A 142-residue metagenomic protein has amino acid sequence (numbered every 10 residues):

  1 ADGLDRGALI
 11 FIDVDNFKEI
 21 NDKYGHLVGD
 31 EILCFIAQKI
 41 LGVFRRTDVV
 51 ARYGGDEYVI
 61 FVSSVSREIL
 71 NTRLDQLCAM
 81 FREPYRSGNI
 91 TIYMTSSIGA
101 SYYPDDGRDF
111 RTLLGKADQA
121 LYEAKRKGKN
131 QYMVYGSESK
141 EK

Functional and structural regions predicted by a protein language model:
A1-A8, D15-R45, A51-G55, V59-S63 (+3 more regions): Conserved long alpha-helical elements within nucleotide-processing catalytic cores of c-di-GMP signaling and class III
L9, Y58, S96-A100: A structural signal for short, well-ordered beta-strand segments
L9-F11, V134: Core hydrophobic beta-sheet residues of small sensory/regulatory alpha/beta domains, primarily PAS-family
V14, G55, S97, K129: ATP/adenylate-binding site constellation spanning eukaryotic-like Ser/Thr protein kinases, ABC-transporter
G42-T47, A79-T91, E123: Short catalytic/binding micro-motifs of nucleotide second-messenger systems
V50, I90, S97-D105, D109-K127 (+1 more regions): Cyclic nucleotide signaling catalytic output domains
I69-T72, M80, P84, Q131-Y132 (+1 more regions): Inter-domain helical "communication" segments and dimerization helices that couple sensory or membrane-embedded modules
